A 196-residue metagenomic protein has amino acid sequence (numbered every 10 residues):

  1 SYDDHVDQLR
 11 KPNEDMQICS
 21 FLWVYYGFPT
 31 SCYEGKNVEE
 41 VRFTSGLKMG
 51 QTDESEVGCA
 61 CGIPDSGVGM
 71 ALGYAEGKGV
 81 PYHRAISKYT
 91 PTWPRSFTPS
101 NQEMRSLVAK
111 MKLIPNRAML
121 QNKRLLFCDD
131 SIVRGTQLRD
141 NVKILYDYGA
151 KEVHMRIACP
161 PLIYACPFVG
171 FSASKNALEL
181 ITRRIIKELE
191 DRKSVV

Functional and structural regions predicted by a protein language model:
S1-V196: PRPP-associated nucleotide enzymes
